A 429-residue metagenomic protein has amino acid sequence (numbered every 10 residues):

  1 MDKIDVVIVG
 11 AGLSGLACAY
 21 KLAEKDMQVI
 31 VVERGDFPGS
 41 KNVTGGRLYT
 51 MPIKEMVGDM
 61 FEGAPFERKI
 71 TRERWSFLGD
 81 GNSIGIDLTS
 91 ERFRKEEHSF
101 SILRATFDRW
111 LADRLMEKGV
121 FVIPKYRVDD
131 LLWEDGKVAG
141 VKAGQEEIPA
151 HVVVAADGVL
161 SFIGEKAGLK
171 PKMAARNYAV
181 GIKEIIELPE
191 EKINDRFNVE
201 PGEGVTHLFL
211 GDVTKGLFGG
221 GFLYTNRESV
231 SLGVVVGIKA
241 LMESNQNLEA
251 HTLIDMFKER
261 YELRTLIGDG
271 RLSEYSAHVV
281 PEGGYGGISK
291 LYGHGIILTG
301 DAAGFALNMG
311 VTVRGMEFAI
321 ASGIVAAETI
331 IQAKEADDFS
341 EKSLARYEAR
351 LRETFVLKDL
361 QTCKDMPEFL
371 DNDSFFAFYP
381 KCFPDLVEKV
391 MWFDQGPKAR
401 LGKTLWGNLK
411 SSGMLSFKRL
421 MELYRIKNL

Functional and structural regions predicted by a protein language model:
I4-I30: N-terminal Rossmann-like FAD-binding beta1-loop-alpha1 element of flavoenzymes
G35-D80: N-terminal FAD cofactor-binding segment of flavoenzymes
S83-R104, G140, V235-K239: Helix-loop-beta segment of a Rossmann-like dinucleotide-binding subdomain
R94-D113, M242-L248: Short beta-strand to alpha-helix junction loop
R114-L263: Predominantly flavin-linked oxidoreductase catalytic cores and closely associated redox partners
T214-F218, R227, Q246-F318, S322-I324 (+3 more regions): FAD/FMN-dependent oxidoreductases across multiple families
V325-F376: Active-site-proximal substrate-binding core of FAD-dependent oxidoreductases
L370-L429: C-terminal auxiliary extensions adjacent to catalytic cores
